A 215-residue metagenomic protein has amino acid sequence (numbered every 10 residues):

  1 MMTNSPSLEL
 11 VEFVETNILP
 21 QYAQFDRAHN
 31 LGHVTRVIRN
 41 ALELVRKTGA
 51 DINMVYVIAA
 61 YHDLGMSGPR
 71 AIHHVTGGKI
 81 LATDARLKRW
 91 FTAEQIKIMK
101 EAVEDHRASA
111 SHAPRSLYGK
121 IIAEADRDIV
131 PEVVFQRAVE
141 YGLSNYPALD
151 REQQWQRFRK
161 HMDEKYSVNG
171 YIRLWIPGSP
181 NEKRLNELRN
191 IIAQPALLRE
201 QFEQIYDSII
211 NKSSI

Functional and structural regions predicted by a protein language model:
M2-P20: Short alpha-helical hairpin
S5, A23-A50, Y61, A110-I215: Divalent metal-dependent phosphate-bond-processing catalytic cores, especially two-metal-ion Mg2+/Mn2+ enzymes that act
Y22, V45, D63-G68, A85 (+2 more regions): Short amphipathic alpha-helical interaction patches enriched in hydrophobic/aromatic residues with interspersed Lys/Arg
V37-I38, I72-K88: An active-site-proximal "capping" alpha-helix that borders the catalytic cofactor pocket
I52-P69, H73-G77, I98-R107: His-Asp-centered metal-binding catalytic motifs of divalent-metal-dependent phosphohydrolases/nucleases
I80-S116: Hydrophobic, well-structured mid-protein blocks that either form specific transmembrane helices
